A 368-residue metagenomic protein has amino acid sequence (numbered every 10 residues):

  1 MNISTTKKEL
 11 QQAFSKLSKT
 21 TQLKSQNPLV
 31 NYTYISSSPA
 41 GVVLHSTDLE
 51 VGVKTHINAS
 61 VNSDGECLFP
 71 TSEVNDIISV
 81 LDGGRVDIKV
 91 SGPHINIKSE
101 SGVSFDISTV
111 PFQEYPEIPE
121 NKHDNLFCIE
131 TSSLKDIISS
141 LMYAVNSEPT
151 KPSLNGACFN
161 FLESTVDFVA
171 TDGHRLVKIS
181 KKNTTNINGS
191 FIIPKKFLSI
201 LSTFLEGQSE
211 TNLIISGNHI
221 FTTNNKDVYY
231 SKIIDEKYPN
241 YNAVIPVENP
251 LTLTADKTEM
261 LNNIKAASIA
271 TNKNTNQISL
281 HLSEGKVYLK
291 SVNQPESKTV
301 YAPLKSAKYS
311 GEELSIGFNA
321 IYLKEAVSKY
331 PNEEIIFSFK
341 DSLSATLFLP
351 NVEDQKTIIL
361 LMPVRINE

Functional and structural regions predicted by a protein language model:
M1-E368: Structural preference for solvent-exposed beta-strand-turn elements and adjacent flexible terminal/loop segments within
